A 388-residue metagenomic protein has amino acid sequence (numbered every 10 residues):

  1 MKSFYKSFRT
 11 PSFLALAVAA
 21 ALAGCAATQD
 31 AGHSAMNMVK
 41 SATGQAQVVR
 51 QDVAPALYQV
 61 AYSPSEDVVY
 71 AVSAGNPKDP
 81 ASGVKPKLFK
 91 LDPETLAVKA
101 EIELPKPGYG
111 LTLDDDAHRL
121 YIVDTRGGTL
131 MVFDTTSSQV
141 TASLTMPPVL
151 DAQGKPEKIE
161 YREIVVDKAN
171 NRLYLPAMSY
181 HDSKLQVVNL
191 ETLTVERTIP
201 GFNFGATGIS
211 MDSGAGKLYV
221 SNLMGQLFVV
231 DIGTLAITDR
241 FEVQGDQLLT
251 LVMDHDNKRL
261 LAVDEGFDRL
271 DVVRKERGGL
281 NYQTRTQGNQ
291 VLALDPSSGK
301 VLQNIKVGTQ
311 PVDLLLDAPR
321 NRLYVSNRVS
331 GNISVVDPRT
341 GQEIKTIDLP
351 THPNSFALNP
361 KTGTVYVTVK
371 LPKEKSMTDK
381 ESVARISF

Functional and structural regions predicted by a protein language model:
M1-A27: Gram-negative bacterial Sec-dependent N-terminal signal peptides
C25-F388: Predominantly soluble domains enriched in secretory-pathway, periplasmic, or organellar proteins
